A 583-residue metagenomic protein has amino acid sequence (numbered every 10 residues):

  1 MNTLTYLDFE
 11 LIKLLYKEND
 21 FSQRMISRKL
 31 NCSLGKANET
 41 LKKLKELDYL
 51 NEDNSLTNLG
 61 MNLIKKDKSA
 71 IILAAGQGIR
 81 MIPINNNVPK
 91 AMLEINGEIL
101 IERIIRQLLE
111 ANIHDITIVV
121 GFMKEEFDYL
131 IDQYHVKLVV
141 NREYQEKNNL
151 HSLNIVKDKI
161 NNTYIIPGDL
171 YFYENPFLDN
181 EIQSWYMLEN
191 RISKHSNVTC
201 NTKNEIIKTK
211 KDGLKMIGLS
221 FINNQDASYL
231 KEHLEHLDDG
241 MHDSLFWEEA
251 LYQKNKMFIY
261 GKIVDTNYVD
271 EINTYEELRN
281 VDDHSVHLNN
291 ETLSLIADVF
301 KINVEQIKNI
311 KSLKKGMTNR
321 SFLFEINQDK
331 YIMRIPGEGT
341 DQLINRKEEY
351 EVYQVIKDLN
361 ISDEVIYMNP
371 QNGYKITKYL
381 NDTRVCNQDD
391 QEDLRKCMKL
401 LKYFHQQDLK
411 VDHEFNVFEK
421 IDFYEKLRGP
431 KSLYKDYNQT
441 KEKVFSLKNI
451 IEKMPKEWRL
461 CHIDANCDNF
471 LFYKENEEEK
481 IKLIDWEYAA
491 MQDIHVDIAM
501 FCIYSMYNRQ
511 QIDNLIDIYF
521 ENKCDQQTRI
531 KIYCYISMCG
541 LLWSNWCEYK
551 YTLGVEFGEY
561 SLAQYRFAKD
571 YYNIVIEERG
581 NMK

Functional and structural regions predicted by a protein language model:
Y6, S22, F172-Q253: Conserved core of the sugar-phosphate nucleotidyltransferase
D8, I12-Y16, Q23-M25, K29-L30 (+1 more regions): N-terminal glycine-rich phosphate-binding loop and ensuing alpha1 helix
Y16, A37, E52-A70, M216-V299: Conserved alpha/beta core of the MobA/IspD/sugar-nucleotide pyrophosphorylase nucleotidyltransferase superfamily
E125-N197: Conserved beta-loop-beta/alpha segment of the NTase-like Rossmann-fold superfamily that binds/positions NTPs
D282, H287-N290, N545-K583: ATP/Mg2+ or Mg2+-diphosphate-binding catalytic cores that bind nucleotide phosphates or diphosphates via glycine-rich
T292-Q306, L409-I463, C467, Y473-E475: An alpha-helical support segment within catalytic cores of ATP-dependent transferases
K311-F418, S432-Q439: ATP-binding pocket architecture of kinase catalytic cores
H495-C524, S537-V555: Active-site activation/catalytic loop segments of kinase-like enzymes and analogous catalytic loops in related
